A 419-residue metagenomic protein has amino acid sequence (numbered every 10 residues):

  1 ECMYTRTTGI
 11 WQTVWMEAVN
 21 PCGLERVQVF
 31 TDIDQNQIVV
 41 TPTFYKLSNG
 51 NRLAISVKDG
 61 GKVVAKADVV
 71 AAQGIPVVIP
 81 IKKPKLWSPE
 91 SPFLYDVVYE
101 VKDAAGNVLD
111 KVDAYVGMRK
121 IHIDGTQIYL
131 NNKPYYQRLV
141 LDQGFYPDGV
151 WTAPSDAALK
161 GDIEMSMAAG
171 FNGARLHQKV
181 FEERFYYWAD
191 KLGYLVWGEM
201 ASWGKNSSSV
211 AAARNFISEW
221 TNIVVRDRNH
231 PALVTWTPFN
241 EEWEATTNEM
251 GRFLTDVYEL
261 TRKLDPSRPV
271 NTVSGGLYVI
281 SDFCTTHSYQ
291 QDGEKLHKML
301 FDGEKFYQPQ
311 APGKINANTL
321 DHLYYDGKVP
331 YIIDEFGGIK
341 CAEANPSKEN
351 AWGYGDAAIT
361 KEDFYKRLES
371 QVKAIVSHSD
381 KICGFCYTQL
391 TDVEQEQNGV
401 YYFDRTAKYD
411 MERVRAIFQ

Functional and structural regions predicted by a protein language model:
E1-Q178, E182-E183, W188, L192-G193 (+7 more regions): Secreted/periplasmic carbohydrate-active enzymes, especially glycoside hydrolases
G161-M165, G173-R405, R413: Substrate-binding/catalytic cleft of secreted carbohydrate-active enzymes, primarily glycoside hydrolases
